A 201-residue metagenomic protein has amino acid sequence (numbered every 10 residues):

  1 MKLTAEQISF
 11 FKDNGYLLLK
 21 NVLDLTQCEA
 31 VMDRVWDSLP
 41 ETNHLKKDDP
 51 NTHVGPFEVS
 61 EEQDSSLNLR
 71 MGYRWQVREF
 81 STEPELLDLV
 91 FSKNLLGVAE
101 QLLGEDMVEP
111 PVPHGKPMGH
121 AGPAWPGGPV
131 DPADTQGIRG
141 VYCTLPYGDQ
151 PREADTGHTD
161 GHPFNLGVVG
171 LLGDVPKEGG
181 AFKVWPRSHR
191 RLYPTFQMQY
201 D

Functional and structural regions predicted by a protein language model:
M1-D13, K20-T159: Non-heme Fe(II)-dependent double-stranded beta-helix
S9, V175-D201: Double-stranded beta-helix
Y16-L18, P56, G167-L171, V184: Conserved hydrophobic/aromatic beta-strand scaffold that supports enzyme active sites
N21, F164-L166, L192: Generic hydrophobic alpha-helical membrane-span motif
D33, E100, G170-G173, P186: Generic alpha-helical structural context detector
V141-C143, V168, F182: Well-ordered beta-strand positions enriched in small/hydrophobic/aromatic, beta-favoring residues
D160-K177: Short, conserved beta-strand element in jelly-roll/cupin
